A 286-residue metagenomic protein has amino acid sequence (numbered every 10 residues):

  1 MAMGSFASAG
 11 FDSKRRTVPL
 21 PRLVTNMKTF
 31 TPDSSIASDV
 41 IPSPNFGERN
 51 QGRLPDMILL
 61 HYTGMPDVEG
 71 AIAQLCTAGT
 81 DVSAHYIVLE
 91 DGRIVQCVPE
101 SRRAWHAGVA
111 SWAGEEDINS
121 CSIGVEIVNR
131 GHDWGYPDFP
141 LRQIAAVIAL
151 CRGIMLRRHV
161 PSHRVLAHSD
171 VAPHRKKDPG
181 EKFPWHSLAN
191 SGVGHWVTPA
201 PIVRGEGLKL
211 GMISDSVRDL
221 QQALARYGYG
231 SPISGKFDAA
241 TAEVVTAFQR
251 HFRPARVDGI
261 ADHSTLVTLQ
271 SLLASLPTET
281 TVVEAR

Functional and structural regions predicted by a protein language model:
M1-N26: N-terminal amphipathic/basic-hydrophobic helices that include classical n-h-c signal peptides and signal-anchor
G4, T17-P19, M65, D91 (+3 more regions): Residue-level marker of positions within ordered structural domains that often coincide with functionally constrained
G10-F11, R16, Q51, D67 (+3 more regions): Short linear sequence elements within intrinsically disordered, low-complexity coil regions
R22-V24, T29, G108-A110, P140-L166 (+1 more regions): Cell-envelope/ECM-targeting effectors and their regulatory/trafficking segments
L23-R164: Active-site-adjacent loop/helix surface patches within enzyme catalytic domains that shape the substrate-binding cleft
R130, V171-A172: Short acidic/polar capping segments at secondary-structure boundaries
